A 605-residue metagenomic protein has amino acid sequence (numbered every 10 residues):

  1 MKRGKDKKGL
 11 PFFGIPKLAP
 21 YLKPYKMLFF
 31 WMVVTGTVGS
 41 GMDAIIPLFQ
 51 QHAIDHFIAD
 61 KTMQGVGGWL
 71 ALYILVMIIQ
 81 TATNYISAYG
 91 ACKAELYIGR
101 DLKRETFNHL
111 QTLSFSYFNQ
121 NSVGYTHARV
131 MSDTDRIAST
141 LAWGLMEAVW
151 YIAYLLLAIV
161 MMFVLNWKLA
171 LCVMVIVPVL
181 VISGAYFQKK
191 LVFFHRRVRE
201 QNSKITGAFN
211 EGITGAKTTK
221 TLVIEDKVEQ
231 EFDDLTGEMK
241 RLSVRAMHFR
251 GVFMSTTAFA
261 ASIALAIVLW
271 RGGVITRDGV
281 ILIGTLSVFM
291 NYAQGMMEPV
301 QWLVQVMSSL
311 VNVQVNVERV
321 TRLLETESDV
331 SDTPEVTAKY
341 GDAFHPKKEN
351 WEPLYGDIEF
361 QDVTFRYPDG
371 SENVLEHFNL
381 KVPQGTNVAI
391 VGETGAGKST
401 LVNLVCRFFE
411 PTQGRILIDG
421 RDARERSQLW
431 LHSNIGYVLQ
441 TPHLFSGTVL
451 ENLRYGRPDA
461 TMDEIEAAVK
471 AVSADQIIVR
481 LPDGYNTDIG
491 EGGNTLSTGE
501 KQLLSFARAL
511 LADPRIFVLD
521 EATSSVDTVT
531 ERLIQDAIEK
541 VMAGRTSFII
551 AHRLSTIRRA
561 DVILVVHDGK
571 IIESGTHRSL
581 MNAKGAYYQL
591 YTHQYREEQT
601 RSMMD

Functional and structural regions predicted by a protein language model:
M1-D43, I58-L72, S87-A91, E95 (+9 more regions): Membrane-integrated ABC transporters
K2-D6, L96, R104-A128, S132-T134 (+5 more regions): Short intracellular "coupling" helices and adjacent cytoplasmic loop segments at the cytosolic face of multi-pass
P16, M27-L48, H52, W69 (+6 more regions): Alpha-helical segments in transporter systems
P24, L28-G41, W69-V76, W143-R197 (+2 more regions): Transmembrane helices of ABC transporter permease
P24-K26, F115-S116, S132-L141, L145 (+8 more regions): An intracellular "coupling" helix at the cytosolic face of ABC transporter transmembrane type-1 domains
K61-A71, M161-V175, R245, F249-R319 (+1 more regions): Helix-loop-helix
Y340-D605: ABC-type nucleotide-binding domain
